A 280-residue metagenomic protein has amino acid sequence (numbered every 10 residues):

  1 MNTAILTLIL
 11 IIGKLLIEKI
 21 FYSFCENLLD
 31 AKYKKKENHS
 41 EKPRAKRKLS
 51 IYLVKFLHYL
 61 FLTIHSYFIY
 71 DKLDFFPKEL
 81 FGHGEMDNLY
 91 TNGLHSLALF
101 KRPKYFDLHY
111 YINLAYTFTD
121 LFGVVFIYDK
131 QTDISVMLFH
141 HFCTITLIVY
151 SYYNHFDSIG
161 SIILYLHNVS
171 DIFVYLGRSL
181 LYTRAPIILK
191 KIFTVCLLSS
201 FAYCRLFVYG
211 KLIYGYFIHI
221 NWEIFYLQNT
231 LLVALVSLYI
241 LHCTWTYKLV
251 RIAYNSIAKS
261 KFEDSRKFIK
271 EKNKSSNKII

Functional and structural regions predicted by a protein language model:
M1-S158, R178-Y239, T244-I280: Membrane-helix and juxtamembrane interface regions of eukaryotic multi-pass membrane proteins
T7, G160-N168: Hydrophobic core segments of alpha-helical transmembrane domains in multi-pass membrane proteins
L166-G177: Alpha-helical transmembrane segments and their membrane-interface exit regions
